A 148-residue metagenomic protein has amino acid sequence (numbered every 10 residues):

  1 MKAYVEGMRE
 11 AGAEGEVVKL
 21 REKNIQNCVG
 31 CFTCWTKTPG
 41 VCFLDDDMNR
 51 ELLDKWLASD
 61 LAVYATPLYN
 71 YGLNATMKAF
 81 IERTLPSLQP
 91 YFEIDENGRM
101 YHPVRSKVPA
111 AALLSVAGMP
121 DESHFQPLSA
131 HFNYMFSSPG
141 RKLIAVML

Functional and structural regions predicted by a protein language model:
M1-Q89: N-terminal beta1-alpha1-beta2 submodule of the flavodoxin-like/Rossmannoid cofactor-binding fold
L20-K23, N49-L52, V63, R99-V104 (+1 more regions): Short, functional N-terminal and low-complexity linear motifs
T76, Q89-G140: Short, glycine-/small-residue-rich phosphate/pyrophosphate-handling segment
I144-L148: Beta-strand-loop-alpha "switch" segments that mediate conformational coupling across diverse proteins
